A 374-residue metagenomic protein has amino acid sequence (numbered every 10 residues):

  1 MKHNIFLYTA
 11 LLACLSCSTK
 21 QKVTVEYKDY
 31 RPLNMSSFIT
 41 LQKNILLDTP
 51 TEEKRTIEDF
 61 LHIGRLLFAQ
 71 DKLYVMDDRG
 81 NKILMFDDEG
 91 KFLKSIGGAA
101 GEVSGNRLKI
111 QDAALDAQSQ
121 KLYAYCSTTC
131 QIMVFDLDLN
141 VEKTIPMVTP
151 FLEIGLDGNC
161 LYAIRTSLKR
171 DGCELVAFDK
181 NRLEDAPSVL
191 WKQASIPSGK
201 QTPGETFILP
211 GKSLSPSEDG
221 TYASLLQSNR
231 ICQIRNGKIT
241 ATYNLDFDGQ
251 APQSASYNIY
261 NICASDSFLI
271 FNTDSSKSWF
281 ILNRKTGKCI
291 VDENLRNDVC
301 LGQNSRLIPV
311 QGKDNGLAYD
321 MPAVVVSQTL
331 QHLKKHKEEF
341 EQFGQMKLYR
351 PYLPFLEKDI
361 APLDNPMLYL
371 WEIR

Functional and structural regions predicted by a protein language model:
K20-P50: Blade/loop signatures of beta-propeller domains
I45-N81: Beta-strand-rich domains and repeat architectures in extracellular enzymes and scaffolds, especially beta-propellers
K54-I57, K91-S119, C126: Blade-loop segments of beta-propeller domains
H62-R65, L108-A113, T149-L156, P210-K212 (+2 more regions): Repeated scaffold domains used in trafficking and secretory/extracellular systems, primarily beta-propellers
K72-D77, Q120-C126, N159-T166, P216-L226 (+2 more regions): Short beta-strand elements that form the blades of beta-propeller/WD-repeat-like and other beta-sheet-rich scaffold
G97-G105, P146-L152, K192-S198, L245-A251 (+1 more regions): Short coil/turn segments at the loop-to-beta-strand junctions that recur within blades of beta-propeller repeat folds
S127-C173, L190-K200: Asp-box/WD-like beta-propeller blade repeats and closely related beta-sheet repeat scaffolds
Y243-I259, T286-D314: Conserved blade-ending motifs and adjacent loop-strand segments that build the rim/top face of beta-propeller domains
